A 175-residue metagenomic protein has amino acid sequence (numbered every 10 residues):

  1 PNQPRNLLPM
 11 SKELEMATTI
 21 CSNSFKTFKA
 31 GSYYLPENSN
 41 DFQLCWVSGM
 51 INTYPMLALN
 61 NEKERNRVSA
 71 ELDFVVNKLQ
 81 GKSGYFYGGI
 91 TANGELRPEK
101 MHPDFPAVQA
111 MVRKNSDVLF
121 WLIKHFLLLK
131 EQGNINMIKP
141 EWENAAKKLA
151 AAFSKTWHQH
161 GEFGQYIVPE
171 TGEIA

Functional and structural regions predicted by a protein language model:
P1-C45, S69-F105, K147, A152-Q165: Low-complexity, Ser/Thr/Pro/Gly-enriched N-terminal "stalk/linker" regions
N40-I51, P106-W121, E141, E173-A175: Aromatic- and histidine-enriched alpha-helix N-cap/loop-to-helix transition segments that scaffold the rims
S48-N66, P106, D117-M137: Well-ordered alpha-helical scaffold segments within catalytic/enzyme domains
I51, R67-A70, D117-F120, E141-K148 (+1 more regions): Extracytoplasmic/secreted proteins, especially bacterial periplasmic and envelope-associated proteins
H125, L129, I138-W157: An active-site-proximal structural segment forming one wall of the substrate-binding cleft that immediately precedes
L129, I167-A175: Active-site cleft segment of glycoside hydrolase catalytic domains centered on the general acid/base Glu
I135-N136, F163-V168: Short helix/loop segment immediately N-terminal to the Walker
